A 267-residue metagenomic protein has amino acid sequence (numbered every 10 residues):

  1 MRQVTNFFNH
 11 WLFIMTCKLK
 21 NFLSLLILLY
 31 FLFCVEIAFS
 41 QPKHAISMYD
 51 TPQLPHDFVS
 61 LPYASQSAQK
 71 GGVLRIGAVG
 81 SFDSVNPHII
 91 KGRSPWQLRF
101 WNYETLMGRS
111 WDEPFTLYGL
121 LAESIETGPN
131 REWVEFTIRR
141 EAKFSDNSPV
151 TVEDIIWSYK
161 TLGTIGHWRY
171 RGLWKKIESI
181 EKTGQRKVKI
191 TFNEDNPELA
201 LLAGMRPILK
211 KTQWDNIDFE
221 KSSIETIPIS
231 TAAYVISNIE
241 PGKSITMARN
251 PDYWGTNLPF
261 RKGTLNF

Functional and structural regions predicted by a protein language model:
V4-L26: Bacterial N-terminal signal peptides that target proteins for export
S24-V35: Bacterial N-terminal signal peptides
E36-S40: Sec/Tat signal peptide C-region and signal peptidase I cleavage site
Q41-N130, K160, I229-T231: N-terminal lobe/hinge region of extracytoplasmic solute-binding protein
A45, G71-G80, E123, W133-F136 (+5 more regions): Short, well-ordered beta-strand elements
A64, A68-Q69, I89-L98, S124-W168 (+2 more regions): Aromatic- and charge-enriched surface segment that lines or borders ligand/interaction sites
F100-E113, G204-F267: Gly/Pro-rich hinge or "lid" segments in bacterial periplasmic/extracellular proteins
R171-D215, A233-E240: Surface-exposed binding/hinge segments that line and control ligand-binding clefts or catalytic entry sites
